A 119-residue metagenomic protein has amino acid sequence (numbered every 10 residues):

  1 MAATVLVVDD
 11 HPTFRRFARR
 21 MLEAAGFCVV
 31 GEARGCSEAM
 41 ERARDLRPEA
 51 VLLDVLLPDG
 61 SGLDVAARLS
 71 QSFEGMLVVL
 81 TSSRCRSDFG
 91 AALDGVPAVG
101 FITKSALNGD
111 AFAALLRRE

Functional and structural regions predicted by a protein language model:
V8-D9, A33, V51: Conserved sequence signature across two-component system core domains
D9, D54, S82: Active-site residues of response regulator receiver
P12-G31: Two-component/phosphorelay signaling modules centered on CheY-like receiver
G35-E38, S61-D64: Acidic catalytic/metal-coordinating carboxylates
P58: The feature encodes the CheY-like receiver
G62, A92-G100: As written
L63-E74: Short amphipathic alpha-helix used as the core "switch/output" element in two-component signaling
L80-T81, K104: Hydrophobic/aromatic residues positioned on beta-strands within the core alpha/beta folds
